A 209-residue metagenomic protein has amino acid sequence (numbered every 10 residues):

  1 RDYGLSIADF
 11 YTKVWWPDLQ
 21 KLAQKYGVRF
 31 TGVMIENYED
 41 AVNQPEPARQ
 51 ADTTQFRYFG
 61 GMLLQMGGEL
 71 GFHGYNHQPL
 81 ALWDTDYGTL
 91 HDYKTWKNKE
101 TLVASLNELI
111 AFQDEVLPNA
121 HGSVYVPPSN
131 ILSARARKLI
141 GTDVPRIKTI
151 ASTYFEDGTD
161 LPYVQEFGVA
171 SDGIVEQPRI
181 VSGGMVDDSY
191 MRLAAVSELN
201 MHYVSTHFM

Functional and structural regions predicted by a protein language model:
R1-K13, P17-Q20: N-terminal regions that are enriched for targeting/export leaders and immediately downstream pro/stem segments
R1-Y3, R137-M209: C-terminal active-site subregion of NodB/CE4 polysaccharide deacetylases
Y3-L5, V42-Q44, K97-K99, Q177-V181: N-terminal start-of-chain detector that recognizes signal peptides and the immediate post-cleavage beginning
F10-T12, A48-Q50, A104-S105, G184-D187: A short linear-motif detector with a strong N-terminal bias
W16, V126-P127, V144: Hydrophobic alpha-helix-in-membranes signature
D18-K21, Y58-F59, A111-D114, R192-V196: Generic recognition of flexible, low-complexity loop/linker segments
Q20-F30, V144-I150: Structural alpha-beta junctions
K25-R135, E156-D157, H202, H207: Metal-dependent polysaccharide deacetylase catalytic core of the NodB/CE4 family, i.e., the active-site-bearing domain
